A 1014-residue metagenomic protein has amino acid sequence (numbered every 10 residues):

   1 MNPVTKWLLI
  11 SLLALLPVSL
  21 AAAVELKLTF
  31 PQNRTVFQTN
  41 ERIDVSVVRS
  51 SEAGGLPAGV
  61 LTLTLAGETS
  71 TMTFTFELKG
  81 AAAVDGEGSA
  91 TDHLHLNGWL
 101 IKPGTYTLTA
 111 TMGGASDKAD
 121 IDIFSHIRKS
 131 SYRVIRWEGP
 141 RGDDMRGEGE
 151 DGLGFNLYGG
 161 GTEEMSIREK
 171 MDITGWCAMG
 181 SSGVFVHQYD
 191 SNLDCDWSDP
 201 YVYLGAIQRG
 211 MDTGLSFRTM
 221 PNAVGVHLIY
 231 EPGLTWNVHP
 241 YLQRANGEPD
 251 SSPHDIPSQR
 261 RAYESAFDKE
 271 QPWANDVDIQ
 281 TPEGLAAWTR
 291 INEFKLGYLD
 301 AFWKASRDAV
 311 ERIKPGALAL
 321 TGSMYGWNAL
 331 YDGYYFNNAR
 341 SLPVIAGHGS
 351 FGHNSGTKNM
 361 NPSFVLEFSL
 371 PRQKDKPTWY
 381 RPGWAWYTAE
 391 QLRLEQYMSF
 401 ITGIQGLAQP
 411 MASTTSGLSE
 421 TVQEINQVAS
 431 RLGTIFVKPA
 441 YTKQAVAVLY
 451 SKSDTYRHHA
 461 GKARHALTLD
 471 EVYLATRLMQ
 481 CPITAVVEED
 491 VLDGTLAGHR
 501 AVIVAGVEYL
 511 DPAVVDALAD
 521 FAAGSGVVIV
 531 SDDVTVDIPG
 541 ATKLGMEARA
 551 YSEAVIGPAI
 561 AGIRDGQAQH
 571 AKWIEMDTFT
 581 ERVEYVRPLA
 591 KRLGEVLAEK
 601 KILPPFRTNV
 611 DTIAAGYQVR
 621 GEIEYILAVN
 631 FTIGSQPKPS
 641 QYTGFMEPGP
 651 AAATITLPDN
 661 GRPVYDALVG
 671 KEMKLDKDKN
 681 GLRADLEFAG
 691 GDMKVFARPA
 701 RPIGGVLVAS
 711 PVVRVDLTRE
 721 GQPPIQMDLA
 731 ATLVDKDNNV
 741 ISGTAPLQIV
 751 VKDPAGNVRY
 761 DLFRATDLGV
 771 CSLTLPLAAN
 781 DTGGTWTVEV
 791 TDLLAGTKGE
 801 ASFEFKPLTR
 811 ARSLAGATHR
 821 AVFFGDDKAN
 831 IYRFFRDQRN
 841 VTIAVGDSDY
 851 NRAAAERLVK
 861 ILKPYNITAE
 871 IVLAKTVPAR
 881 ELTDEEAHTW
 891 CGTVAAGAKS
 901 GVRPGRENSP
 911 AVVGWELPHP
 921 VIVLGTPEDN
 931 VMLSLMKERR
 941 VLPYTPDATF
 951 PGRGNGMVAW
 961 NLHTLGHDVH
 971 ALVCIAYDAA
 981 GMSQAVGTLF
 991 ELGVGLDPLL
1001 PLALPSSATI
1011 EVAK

Functional and structural regions predicted by a protein language model:
Q32-E41, V47-V48, P57-A58, K102-A110 (+7 more regions): Carbohydrate-binding surfaces of carbohydrate-active enzymes
L96-K102, P776-T782: Short, surface-exposed loop/turn segments at beta-strand-coil junctions that are enriched for proline with nearby
S116-I123, L707, P711, D761-F763 (+1 more regions): Edge beta-strands of extracellular beta-sandwich domains
K118-D172, A811-R833: An acidic-aromatic substrate-binding cleft motif
Y132-R141, H187-I207, E283-D300, Y325 (+5 more regions): The substrate-binding groove and active-site-proximal loops of carbohydrate-active enzymes, especially glycoside
D144-T213, Y298, F302-E311: Aromatic-lined substrate-binding rim segments of carbohydrate-active enzymes
D194-P200, L204, R209-P362, L366: Polysaccharide-binding and catalytic clefts of secreted carbohydrate-active enzymes
A811-K1014: Solvent-exposed alpha-helical segments and adjacent loops that form catalytic or protein-interaction surfaces
